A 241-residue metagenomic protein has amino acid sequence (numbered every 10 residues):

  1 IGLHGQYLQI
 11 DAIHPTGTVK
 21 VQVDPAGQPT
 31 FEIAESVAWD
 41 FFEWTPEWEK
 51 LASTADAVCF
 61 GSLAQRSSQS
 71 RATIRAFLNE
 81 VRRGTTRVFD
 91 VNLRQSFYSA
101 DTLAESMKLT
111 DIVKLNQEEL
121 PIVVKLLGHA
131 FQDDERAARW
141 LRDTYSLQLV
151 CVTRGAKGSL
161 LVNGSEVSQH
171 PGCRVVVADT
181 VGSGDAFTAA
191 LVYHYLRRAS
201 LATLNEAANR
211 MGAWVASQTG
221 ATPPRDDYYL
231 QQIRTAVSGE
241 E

Functional and structural regions predicted by a protein language model:
I1-S62, R83, Q231-E241: Conserved N-terminal subdomain of the carbohydrate kinase-like
V21, P121, T222: Nucleotide phosphate-binding site architecture
V21-D24, A104, H129-A130, E166: Short low-complexity, flexible loop/linker segments enriched in glycine and/or proline with clustered acidic
E47-W48, L103, V177: Acidic, amphipathic alpha-helical patches
K50-L51, E105-S106, D143: Structural alpha-helical scaffold elements that stabilize or flank donor/cofactor-binding regions in carbohydrate
A57-R139, G158-S159: Conserved beta-alpha-beta core of the PfkB/ribokinase-like small-molecule kinase fold
L127, F131-E241: Conserved phosphate-binding/catalytic region of the ribokinase-like
